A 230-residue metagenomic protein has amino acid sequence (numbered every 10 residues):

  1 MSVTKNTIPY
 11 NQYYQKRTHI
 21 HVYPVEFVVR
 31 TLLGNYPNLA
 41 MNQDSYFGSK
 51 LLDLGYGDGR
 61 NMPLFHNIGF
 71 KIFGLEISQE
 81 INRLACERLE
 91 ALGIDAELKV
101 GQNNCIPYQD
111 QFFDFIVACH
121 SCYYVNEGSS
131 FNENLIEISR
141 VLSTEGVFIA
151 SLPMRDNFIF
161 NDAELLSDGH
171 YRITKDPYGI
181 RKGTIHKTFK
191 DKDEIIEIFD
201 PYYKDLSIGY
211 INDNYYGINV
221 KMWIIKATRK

Functional and structural regions predicted by a protein language model:
M1-F47: Conserved class I S-adenosyl-L-methionine
L52, G59-C105: Class I SAM-dependent methyltransferase SAM/SAH-binding core
N104-I116: A short acidic, Gly/Pro-enriched loop at the edge of an enzyme's catalytic core that lines a small-molecule cofactor
N126, L142-S143: Helix-to-beta-strand junctions that scaffold the AdoMet/dcAdoMet cofactor pocket in Class I SAM-dependent enzymes
N126-E137: A short, conserved alpha-helix within the catalytic core of class I
I149-R172: Conserved class I S-adenosyl-L-methionine
I185-Y202: Short alpha-helix
K204-N214: Conserved S-adenosyl-L-methionine
